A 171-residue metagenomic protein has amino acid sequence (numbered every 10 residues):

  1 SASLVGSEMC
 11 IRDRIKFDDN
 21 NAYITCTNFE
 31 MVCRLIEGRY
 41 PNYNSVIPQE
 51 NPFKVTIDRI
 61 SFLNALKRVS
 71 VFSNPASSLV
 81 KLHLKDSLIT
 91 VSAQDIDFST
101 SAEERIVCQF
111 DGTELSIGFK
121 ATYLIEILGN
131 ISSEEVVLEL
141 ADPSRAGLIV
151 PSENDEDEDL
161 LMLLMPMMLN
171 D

Functional and structural regions predicted by a protein language model:
S1-G6, C10-I11: Single conserved hydrophobic/aromatic residue that forms the stacking wall/gate of nucleotide- or nucleobase-binding
S3, K16, T25, K81-H83: Well-ordered beta-strand positions
R12-D18, N74-K81, E135-E139: Flexible, glycine/charged-enriched surface loops at secondary-structure junctions
I15-E37: Conserved ATP-utilizing enzyme core subdomain
M31, L35-E37, S45, P52-F53 (+4 more regions): Intrinsic, low-complexity N-terminal interaction/targeting segments
